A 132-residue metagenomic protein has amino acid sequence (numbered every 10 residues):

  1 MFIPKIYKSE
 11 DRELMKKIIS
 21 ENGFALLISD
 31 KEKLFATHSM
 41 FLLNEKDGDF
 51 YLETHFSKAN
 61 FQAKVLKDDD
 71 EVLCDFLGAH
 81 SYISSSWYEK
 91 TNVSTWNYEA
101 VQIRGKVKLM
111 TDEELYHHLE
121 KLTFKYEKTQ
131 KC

Functional and structural regions predicted by a protein language model:
M1-C132: Binding-site signature for planar aromatic cofactors or substrates
